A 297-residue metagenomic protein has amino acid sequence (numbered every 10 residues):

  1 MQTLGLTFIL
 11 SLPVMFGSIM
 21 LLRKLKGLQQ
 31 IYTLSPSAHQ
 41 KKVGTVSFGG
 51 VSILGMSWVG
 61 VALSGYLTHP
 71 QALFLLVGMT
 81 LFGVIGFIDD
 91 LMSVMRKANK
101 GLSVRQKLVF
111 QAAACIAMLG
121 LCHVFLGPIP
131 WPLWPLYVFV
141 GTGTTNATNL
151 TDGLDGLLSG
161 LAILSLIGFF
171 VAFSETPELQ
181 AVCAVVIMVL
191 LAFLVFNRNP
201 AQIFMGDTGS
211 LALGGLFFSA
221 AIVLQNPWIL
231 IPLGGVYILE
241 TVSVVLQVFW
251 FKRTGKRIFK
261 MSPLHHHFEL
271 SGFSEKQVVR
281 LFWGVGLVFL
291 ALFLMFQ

Functional and structural regions predicted by a protein language model:
M1-L21, I53-V84, W131-Q297: Alpha-helical transmembrane segments
F8-L10, M56-S57, Q111-L121: Hydrophobic cores of alpha-helical transmembrane segments in multi-pass inner/ER membrane proteins, independent
G17-P36: Membrane-interface helix-loop junction between the first two transmembrane segments
Y32-T45, K97-F110, L264-H265, L270: Juxtamembrane helix-capping/reentrant segments at transmembrane boundaries
K42-L54, R105-A114, E275-V285: Select subsegments of transmembrane alpha-helices in polytopic membrane proteins, especially boundary-proximal
A62-L67, F87-M95, I116-I129: Transmembrane alpha-helix boundary signature
F74-S103: Hydrophobic alpha-helical hairpins/lids featuring a short glycine-rich hinge
